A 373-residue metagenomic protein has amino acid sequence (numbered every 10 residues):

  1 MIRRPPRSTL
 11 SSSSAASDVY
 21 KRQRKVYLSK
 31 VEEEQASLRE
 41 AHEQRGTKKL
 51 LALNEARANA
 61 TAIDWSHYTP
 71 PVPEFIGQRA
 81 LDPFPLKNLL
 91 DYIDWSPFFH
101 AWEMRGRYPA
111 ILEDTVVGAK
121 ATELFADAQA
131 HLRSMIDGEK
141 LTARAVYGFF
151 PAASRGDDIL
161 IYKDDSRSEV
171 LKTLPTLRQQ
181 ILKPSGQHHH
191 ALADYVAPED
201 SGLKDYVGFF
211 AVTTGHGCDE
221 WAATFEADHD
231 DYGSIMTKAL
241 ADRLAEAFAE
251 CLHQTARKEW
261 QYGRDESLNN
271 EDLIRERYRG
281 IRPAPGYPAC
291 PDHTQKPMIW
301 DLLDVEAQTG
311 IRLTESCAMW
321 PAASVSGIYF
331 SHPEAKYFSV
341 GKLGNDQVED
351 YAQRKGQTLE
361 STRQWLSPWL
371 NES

Functional and structural regions predicted by a protein language model:
M1-A16, Y20: Single conserved hydrophobic/aromatic residue that forms the stacking wall/gate of nucleotide- or nucleobase-binding
M1-P6, F84-P85, D230, Y337: Residues at structural and domain junctions
R4, D94, A322-A323: Short, flexible segments with low predicted structural confidence
P5, I76-G77, E315: Intrinsically disordered, low-complexity segments enriched in polar/charged residues with Gly/Pro, especially when
P6-T9, N88, F338, A352: Short, flexible active-site loop motifs that bind/organize anionic cofactors or intermediates
S17-I235, A239, R257-Y262, N270: Active-site loops and adjacent core secondary-structure elements that bind or stabilize anionic groups
H189-S373: C-terminal accessory domains/tails appended to large, multi-domain proteins
